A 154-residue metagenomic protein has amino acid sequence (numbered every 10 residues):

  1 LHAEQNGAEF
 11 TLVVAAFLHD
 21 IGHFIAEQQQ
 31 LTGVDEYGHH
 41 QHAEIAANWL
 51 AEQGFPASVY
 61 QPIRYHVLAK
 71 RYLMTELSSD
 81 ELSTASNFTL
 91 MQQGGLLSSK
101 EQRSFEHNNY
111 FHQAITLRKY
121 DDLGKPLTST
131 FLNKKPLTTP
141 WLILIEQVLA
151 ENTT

Functional and structural regions predicted by a protein language model:
N6-Y120: Divalent metal-dependent catalytic cores for phosphoryl transfer on phosphate-bearing substrates
L123-T154: Charged phosphate-binding loop/patch that engages nucleotide di/tri-phosphates or the phosphate backbone of nucleic
